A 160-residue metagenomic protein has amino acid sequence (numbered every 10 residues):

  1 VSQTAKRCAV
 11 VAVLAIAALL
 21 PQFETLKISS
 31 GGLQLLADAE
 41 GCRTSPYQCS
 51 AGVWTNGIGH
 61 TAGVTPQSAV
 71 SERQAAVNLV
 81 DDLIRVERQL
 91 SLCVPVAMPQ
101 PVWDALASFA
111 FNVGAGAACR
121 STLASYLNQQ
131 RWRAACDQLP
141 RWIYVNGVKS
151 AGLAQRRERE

Functional and structural regions predicted by a protein language model:
V1-S45, H60-R88, A97, G116-E160: Long, amphipathic alpha-helical surface segments
G31, A51-V53, P101-W103: Extracytoplasmic
L36, V102-A110, Q138-P140: Short alpha-helical scaffolding segments that buttress acidic/His motifs in well-ordered protein cores
N56-T61, A107-F111, A124: Amphipathic alpha-helical segments that form the core helices of the histone-fold
L92-A105: Short, structured surface segments that line ligand/substrate-binding pockets
